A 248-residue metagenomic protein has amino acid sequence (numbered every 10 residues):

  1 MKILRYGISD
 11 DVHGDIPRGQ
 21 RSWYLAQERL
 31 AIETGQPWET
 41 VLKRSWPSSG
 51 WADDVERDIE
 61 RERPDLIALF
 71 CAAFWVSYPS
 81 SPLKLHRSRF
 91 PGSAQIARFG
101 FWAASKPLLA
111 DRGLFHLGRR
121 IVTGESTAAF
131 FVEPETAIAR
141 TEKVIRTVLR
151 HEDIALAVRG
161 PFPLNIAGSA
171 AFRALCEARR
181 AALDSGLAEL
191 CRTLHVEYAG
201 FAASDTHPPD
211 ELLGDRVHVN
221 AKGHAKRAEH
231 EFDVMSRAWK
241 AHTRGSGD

Functional and structural regions predicted by a protein language model:
M1-A68, K240: Serine-esterase "nucleophile elbow" of acetyl-processing enzymes
D54-D248: Alpha-helical cap/lid subdomain in secreted, periplasmic, or secretory-pathway luminal O-acyl-processing enzymes
